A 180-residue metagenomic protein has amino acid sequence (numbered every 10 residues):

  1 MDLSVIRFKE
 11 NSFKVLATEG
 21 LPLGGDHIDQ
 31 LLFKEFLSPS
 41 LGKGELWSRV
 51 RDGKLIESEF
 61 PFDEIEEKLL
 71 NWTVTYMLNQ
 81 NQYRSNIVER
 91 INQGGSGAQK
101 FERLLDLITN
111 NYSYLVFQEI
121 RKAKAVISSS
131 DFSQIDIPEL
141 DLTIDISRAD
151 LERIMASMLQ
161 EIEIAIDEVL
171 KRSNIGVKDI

Functional and structural regions predicted by a protein language model:
M1-S4, D179-I180: Extended, hydrophobic alpha-helical segments in both membrane/secreted and soluble proteins
V5-E139: Phosphate-binding glycine-rich/basic clefts of nucleotide- and phosphate-handling proteins, predominantly
G24-D29, Y112, L151, M155-I162: Phosphate/oxyanion-binding active-site loops and adjacent basic polyanion-contact surfaces
E119, A123-V126, I154-D179: Phosphate/ATP-binding catalytic cores across multiple sugar-kinase/actin-like superfamilies, primarily ASKHA
E139-R153: Gly-rich Lys/Arg/Thr-decorated short loops/hinges at beta-loop-alpha junctions or inter-strand turns that position
